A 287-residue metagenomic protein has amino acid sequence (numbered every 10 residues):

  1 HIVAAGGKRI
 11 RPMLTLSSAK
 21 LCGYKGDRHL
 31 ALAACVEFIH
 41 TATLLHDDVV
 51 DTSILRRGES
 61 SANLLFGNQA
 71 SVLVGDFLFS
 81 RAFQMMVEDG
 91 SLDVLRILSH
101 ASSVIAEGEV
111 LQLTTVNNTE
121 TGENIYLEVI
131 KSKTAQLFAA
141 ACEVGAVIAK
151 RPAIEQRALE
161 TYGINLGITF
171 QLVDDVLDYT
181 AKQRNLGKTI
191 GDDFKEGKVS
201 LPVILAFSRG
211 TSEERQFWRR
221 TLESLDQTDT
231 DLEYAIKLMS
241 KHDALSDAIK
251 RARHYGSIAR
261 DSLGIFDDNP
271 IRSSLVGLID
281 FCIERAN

Functional and structural regions predicted by a protein language model:
H1-N287: All-alpha prenyltransferase/terpene-synthase fold signal
